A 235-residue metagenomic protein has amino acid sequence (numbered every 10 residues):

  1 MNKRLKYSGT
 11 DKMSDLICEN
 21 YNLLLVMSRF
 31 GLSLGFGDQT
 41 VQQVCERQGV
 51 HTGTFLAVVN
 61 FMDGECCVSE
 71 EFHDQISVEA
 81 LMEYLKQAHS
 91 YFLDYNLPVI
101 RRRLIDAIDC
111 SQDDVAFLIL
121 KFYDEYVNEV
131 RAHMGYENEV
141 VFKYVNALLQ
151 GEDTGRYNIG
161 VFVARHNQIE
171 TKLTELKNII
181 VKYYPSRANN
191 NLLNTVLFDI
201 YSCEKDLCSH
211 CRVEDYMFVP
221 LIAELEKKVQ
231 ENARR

Functional and structural regions predicted by a protein language model:
M1-R235: Small-residue-biased structural context
